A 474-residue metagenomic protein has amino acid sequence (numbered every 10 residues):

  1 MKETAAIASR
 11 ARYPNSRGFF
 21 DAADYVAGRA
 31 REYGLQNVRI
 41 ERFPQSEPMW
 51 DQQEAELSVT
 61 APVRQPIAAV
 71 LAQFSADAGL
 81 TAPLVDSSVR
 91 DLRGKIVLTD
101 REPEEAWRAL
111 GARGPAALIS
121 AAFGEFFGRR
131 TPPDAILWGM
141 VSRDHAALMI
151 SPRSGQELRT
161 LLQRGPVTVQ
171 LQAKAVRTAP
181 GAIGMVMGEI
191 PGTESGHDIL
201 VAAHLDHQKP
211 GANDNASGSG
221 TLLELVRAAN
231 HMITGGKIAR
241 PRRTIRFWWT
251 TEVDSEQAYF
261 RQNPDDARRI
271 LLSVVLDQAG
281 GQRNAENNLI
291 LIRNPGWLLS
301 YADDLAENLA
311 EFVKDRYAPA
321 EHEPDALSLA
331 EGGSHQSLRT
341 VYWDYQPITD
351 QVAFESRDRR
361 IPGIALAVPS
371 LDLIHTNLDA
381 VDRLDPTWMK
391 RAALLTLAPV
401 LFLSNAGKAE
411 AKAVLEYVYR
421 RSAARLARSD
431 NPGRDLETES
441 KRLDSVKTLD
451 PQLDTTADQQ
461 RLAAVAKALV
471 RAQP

Functional and structural regions predicted by a protein language model:
M1-G18, G128-G139, Q278: N-terminal capping segment at the start of a domain
K2-I96, R101-W107: Noncatalytic luminal/extracellular "stalk/propeptide" segments of secretory-pathway proteins
I7-R17, Q45, L71-Q73, G94-E102 (+8 more regions): Second-shell loop/turn segments in exported
R31, P62-R64, G155, G196 (+4 more regions): Metal-dependent peptidase/peptidase-like ectodomains
S58-D91, I136-D214, E224-K237, T244: Soluble metallo-hydrolase cores and metallopeptidase-like ectodomains found primarily in the secretory/periplasmic
V85-R130, S195, L223: A conserved hydrophobic secondary-structure block that centers on an alpha-helix together with its immediately flanking
A228-A258, D266: Short helix-loop-beta-strand segments that form the rim/entrance of peptidase-like active sites
R243, L371-A423: His/Asp/Glu-rich mid-to-C-terminal helical/loop segments that flank catalytic regions of hydrolases
